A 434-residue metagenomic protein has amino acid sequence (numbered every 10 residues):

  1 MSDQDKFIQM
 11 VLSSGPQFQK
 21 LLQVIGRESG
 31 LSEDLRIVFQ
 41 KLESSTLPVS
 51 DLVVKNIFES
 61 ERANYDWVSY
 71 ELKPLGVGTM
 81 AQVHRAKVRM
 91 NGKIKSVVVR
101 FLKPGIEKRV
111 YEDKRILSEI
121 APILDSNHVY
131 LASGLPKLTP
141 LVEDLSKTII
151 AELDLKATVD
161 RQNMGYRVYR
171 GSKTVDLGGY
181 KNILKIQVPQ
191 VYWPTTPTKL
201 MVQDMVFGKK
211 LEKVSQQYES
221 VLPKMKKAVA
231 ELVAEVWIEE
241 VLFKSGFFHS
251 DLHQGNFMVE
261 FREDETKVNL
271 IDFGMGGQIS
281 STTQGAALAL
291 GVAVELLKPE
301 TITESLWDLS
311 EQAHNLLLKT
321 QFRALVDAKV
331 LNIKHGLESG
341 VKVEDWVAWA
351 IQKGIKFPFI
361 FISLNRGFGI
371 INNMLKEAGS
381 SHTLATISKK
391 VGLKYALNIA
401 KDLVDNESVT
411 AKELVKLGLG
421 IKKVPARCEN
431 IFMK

Functional and structural regions predicted by a protein language model:
M1-H249, Q254, M258-G285, L290-K434: Broad phosphate/nucleotide-binding scaffolds in NTP-utilizing and phosphate-metabolizing enzymes
